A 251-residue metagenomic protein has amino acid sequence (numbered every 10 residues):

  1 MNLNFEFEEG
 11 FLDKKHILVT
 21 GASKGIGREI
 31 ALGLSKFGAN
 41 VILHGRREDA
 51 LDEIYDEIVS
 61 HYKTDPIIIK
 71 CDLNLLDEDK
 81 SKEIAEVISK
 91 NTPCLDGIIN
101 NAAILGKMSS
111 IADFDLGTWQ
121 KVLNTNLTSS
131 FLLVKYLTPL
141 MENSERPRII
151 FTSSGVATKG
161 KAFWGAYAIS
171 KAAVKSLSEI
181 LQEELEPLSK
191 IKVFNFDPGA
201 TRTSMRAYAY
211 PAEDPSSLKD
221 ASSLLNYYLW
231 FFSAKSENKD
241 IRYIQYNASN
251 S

Functional and structural regions predicted by a protein language model:
H16, S23-G25: Conserved glycine-rich cofactor-binding loop
F37-I54: Conserved glycine-rich Rossmann-like NAD(P)H-binding loop of the short-chain dehydrogenase/reductase
H61-D77: Rossmann-fold cofactor-recognition segment
I84, S109-I111, T118-Q120: Substrate-binding pocket helix/loop in short-chain dehydrogenase/reductase
N101-K107: Conserved NAD(P)H cofactor-binding loop of Rossmann-fold oxidoreductase domains
I104, E142, R148-A173, S178-P187 (+1 more regions): Catalytic loop of short-chain dehydrogenase/reductase
I191-F196, T203, P211-S251: C-terminal helical subdomain
